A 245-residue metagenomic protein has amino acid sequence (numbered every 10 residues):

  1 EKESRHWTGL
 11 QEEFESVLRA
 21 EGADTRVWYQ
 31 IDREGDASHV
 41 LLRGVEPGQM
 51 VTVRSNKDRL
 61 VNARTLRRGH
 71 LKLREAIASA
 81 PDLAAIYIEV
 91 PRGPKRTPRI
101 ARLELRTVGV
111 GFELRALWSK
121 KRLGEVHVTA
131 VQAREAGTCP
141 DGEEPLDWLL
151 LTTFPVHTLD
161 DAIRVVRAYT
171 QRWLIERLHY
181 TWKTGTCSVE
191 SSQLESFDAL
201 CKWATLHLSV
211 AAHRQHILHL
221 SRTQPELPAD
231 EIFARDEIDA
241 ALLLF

Functional and structural regions predicted by a protein language model:
E1-F245: Single, function-defining residue in the core of a domain
